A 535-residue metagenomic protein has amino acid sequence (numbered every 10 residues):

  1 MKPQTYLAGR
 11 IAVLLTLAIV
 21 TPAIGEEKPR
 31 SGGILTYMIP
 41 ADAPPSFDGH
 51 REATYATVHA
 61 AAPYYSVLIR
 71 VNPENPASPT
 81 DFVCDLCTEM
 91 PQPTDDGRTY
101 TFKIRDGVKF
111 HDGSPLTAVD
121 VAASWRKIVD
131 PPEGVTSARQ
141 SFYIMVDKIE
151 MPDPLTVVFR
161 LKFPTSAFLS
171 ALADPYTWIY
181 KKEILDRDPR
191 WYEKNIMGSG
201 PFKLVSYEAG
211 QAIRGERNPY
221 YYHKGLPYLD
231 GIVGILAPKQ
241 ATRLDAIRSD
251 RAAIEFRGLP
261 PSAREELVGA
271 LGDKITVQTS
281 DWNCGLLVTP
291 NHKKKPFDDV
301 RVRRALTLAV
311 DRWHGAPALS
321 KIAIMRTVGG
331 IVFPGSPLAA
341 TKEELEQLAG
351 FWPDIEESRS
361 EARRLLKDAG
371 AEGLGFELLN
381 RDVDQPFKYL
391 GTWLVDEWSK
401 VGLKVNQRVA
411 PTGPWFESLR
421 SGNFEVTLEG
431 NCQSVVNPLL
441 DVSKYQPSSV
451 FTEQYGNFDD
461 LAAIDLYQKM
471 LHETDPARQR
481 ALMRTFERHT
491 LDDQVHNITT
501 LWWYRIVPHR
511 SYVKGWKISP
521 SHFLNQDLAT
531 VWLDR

Functional and structural regions predicted by a protein language model:
L7, K103, L116, S137-E183: Surface-exposed binding/hinge segments that line and control ligand-binding clefts or catalytic entry sites
T36, T117-S124, P154-R160, G200-P201 (+7 more regions): Alpha-helical secondary-structure segments
M38-D95, R126, N195-G198: N-terminal lobe/hinge region of extracytoplasmic solute-binding protein
T54-Y55, H59-P63, E208, A212 (+5 more regions): Detector for C-terminal structural segments
I69-A77, S170-P227, G231, A241 (+2 more regions): Gly/Pro-rich hinge or "lid" segments in bacterial periplasmic/extracellular proteins
E89-G134, V158, R243-A246, P296-D299 (+1 more regions): Aromatic- and charge-enriched surface segment that lines or borders ligand/interaction sites
I144, M197, V233-D245, G258-S262 (+2 more regions): Short helix-initiation/N-cap motifs at beta->coil->alpha
K148-I149, V205-E216, V233-K294, W313 (+2 more regions): Extracellular/periplasmic solute-recognition and catalytic clefts
